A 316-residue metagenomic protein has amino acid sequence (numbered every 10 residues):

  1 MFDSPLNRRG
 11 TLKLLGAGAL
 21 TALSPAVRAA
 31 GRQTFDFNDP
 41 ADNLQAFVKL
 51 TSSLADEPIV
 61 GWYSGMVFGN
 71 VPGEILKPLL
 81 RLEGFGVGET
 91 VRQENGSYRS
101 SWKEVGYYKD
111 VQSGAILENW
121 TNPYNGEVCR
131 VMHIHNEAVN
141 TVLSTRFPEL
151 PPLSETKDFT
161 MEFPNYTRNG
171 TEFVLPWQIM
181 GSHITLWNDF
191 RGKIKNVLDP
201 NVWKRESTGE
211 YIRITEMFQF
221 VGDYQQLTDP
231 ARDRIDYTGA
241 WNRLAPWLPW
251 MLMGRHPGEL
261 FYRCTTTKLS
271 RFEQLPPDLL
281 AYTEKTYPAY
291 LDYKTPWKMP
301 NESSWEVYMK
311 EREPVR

Functional and structural regions predicted by a protein language model:
M1-N7, A19-L20: N-terminal secretory signal peptides
N7-L15: N-terminal export leaders
G16-A19, S24: Classical Sec-dependent N-terminal signal peptides that target proteins to the secretory pathway
P25-S53: C-terminal segment of N-terminal export signals and the immediately downstream linker at the start of the mature
A55-M66: A short, Trp-centered hydrophobic/proline-enriched beta-strand micro-motif
I75-Y224: Predominantly extracellular/secreted and cell-surface proteins with exposed, flexible low-complexity segments
S207-I212, E216-L248: Mature extracytoplasmic/lumenal regions of exported proteins
T238-R316: Edge beta-strand at a domain terminus
